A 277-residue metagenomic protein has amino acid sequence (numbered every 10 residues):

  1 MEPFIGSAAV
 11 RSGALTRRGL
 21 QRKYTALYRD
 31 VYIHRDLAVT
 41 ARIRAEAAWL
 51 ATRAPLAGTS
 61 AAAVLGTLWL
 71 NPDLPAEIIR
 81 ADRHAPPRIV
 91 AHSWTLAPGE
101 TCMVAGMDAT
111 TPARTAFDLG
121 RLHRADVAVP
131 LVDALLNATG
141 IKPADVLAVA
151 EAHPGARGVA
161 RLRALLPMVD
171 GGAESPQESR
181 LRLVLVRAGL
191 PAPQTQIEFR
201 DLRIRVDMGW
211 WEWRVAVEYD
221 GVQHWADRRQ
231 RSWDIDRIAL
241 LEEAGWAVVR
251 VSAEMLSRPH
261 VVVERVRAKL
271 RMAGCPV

Functional and structural regions predicted by a protein language model:
M1-V159, Q194, R271-V277: Short gly/ser-rich loop at a beta-strand->alpha-helix junction or flexible surface loop bordering the NTP-binding
A8-V10, L136-V277: Surface segments flanking catalytic/ligand-binding clefts of nucleic-acid enzymes
